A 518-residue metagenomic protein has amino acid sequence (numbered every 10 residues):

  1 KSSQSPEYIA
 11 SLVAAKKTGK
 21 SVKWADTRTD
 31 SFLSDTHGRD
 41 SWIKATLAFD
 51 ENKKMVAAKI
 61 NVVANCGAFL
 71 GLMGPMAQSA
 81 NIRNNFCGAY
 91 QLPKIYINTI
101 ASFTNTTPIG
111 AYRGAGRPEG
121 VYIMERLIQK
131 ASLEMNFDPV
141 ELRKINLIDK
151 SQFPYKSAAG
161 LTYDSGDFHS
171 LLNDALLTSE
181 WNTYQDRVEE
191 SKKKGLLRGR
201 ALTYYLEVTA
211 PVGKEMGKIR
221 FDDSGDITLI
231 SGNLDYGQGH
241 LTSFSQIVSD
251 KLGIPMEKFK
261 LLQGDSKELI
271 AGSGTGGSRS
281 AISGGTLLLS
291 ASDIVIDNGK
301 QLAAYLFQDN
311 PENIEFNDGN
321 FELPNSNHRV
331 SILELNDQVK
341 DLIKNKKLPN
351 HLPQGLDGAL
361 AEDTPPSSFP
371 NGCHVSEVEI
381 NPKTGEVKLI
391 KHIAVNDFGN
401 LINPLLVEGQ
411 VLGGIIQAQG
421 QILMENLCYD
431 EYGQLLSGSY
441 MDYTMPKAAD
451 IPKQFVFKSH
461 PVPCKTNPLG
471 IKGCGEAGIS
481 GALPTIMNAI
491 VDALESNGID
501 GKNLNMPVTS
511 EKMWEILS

Functional and structural regions predicted by a protein language model:
K1-G19, K23-D26, H240-V248: Thiamine diphosphate
S2-Q4, L33-R39, K59-N61, G67-G74 (+7 more regions): Short acidic, glycine/serine/threonine-rich loops at helix termini
E7, R28-I95: Active-site cavity-forming subdomains of large catalytic enzyme subunits
A15-V22, E51, A77-A201, Y205-E207 (+2 more regions): C-terminal catalytic domains of large/alpha subunits in multi-subunit enzymes
H37-S41, A210-P211, S368-G372: Short loop/turn motifs at secondary-structure junctions and domain boundaries
I60-F69, L234-D235, H392-G399, P461: Short, solvent-exposed aromatic-acidic interface loops
E207-T228: Active-site-adjacent "gating/activation" loops or surface patches in catalytic cores
